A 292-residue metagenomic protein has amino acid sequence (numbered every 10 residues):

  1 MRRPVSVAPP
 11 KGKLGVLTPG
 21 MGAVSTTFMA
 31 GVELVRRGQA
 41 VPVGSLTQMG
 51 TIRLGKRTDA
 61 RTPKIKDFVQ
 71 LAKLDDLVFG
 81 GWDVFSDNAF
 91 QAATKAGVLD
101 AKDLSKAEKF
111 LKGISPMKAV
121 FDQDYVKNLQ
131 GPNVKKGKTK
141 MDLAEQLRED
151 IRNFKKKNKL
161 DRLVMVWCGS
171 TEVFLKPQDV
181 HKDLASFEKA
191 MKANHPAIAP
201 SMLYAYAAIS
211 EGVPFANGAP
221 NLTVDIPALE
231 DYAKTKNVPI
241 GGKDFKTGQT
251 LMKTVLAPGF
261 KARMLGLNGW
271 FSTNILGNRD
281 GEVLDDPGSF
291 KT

Functional and structural regions predicted by a protein language model:
M1-A219, T223-T235, L251-A257: Metallocofactor- and cofactor-centric catalytic cores in central/energy metabolism, strongly enriched
P19, G241-K243, T247-T292: Conserved anion/nucleotide-ligand pocket segment
G212-V213, V238, M264-L265: Short glycine/serine/threonine/alanine-rich loop segments
